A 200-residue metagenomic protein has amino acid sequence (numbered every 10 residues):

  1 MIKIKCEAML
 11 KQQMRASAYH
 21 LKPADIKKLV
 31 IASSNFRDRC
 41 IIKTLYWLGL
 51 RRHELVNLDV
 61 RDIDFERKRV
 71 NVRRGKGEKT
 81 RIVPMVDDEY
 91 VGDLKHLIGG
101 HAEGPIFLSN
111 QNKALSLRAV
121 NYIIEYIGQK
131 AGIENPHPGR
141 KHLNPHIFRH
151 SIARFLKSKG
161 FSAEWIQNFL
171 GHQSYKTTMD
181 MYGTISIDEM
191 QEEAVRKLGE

Functional and structural regions predicted by a protein language model:
M1-K11, L50-H53, R118, I127: N-terminal DNA-binding recognition helix of tyrosine site-specific recombinases/integrases
M1-K28, R73-K76, K113: Flexible interdomain linker/hinge and immediately adjacent N-terminus of the catalytic tyrosine-recombinase domain
Y19-R52, G77: Basic, Lys/Arg- and aromatic-enriched nucleic-acid-binding interface segment
L45-R67: Short, charged phosphate-coordinating catalytic segments
I63-F65, S116, F161-M181: Short, polar N-cap/turn motifs at the start of nucleic acid-interacting alpha helices
G75-K95, G104-Y126: C-terminal catalytic core of Y-nucleophile DNA break-rejoin enzymes
V83-P84, D180, T184-E200: DNA/chromatin major-groove-contacting recognition/catalytic segments
Y122-N168: Short, basic (Lys/Arg/His-rich) helix/loop patches that form interaction surfaces in the mid-to-C-terminal regions
